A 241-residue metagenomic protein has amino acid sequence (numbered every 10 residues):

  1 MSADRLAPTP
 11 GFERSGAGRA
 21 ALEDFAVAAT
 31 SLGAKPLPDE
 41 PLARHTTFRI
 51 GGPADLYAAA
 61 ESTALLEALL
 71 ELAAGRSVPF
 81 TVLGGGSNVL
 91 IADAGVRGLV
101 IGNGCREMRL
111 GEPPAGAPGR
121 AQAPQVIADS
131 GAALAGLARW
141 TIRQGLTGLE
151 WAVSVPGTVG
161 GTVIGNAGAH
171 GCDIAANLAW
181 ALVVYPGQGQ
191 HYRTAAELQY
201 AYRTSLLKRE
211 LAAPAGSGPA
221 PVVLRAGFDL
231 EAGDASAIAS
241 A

Functional and structural regions predicted by a protein language model:
S2-L6, P10-G11, P36-P38, R44-T46 (+2 more regions): Phosphate/pyrophosphate- and phosphate-bearing ligand-binding catalytic cores of soluble enzymes
D4-R5, P10-V159: Anion-binding (especially nucleotide phosphate/pyrophosphate-binding) glycine-rich loop and adjoining beta-alpha core
G51, A58-T63, L90-R109, I164-A196 (+1 more regions): Structural signature of FAD isoalloxazine-binding scaffolds in flavoprotein oxidoreductases
N88-V89, A138-T141, L149-V153, N166-D173 (+2 more regions): A generic local secondary-structure boundary/capping motif
T141, P156-V159, V163-A167, L182-Y185 (+2 more regions): Short, well-ordered alpha-helical segments in soluble proteins
